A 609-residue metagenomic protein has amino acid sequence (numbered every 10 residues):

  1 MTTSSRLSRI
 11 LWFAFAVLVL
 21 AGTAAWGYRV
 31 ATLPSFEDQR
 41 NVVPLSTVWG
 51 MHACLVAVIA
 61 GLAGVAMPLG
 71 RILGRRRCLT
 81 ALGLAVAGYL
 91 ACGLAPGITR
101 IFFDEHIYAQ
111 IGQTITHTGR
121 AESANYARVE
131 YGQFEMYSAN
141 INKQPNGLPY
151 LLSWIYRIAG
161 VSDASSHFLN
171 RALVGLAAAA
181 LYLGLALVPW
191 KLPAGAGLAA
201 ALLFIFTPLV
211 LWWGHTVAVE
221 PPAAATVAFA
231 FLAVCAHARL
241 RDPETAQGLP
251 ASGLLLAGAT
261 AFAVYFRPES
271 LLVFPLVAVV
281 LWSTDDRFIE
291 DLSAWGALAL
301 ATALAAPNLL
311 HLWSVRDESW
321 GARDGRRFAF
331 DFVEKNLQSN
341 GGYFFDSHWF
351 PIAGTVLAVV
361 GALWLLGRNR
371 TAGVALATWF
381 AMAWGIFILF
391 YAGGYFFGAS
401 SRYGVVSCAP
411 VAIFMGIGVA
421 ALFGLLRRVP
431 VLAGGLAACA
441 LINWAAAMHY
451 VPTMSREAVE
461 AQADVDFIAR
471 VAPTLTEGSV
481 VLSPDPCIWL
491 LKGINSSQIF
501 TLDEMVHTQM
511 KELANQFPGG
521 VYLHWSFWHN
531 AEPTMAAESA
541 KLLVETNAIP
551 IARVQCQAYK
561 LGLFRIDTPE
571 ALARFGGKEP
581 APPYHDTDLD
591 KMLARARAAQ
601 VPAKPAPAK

Functional and structural regions predicted by a protein language model:
P44, G50, A109, W213-G214 (+5 more regions): Hydrophobic/aromatic-rich transmembrane helices and adjacent perimembrane loops
V58-L69, A177-Y182, L281-S283, H348-A377 (+2 more regions): Hydrophobic, aromatic-rich transmembrane alpha-helices and their immediate juxtamembrane boundary segments
L90-A91, S270-L271, G418, L432-E460: Transmembrane alpha-helical segments
F103, F168-L173, A199-F229, V234 (+2 more regions): Multi-pass, polyprenyl lipid-linked donor-dependent membrane glycosyltransferases
S165-W190, F229, A233: Transmembrane-helix motifs of polytopic, lipid-linked glycan transferases
L181-F206, A224-A225, T245, R427-A437: Transmembrane-helix signature of polytopic, membrane-embedded enzymes that assemble or transfer cell-envelope glycans
A233-T245, L249, L272-T302, L363-N369 (+1 more regions): Perimembrane helix-loop-helix junctions
P268-P275, S283, D291-A358, A383: Membrane-lumen/periplasm interface segments of specific transmembrane helices in polyprenyl phosphate-linked
